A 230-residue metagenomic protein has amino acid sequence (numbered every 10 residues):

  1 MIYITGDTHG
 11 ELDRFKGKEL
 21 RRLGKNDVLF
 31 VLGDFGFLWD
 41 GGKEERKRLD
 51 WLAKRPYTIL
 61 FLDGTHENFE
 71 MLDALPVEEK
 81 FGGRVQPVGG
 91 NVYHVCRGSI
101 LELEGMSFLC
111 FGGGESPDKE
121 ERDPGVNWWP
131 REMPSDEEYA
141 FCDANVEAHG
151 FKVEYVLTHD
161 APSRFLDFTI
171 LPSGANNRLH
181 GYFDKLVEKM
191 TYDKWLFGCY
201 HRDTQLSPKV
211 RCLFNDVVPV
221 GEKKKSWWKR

Functional and structural regions predicted by a protein language model:
M1-D7, R14, K18, E115-V126: Short, charged N-terminal beta->alpha structural module
M1-Y3, S99-C110, Y155, S207-R211: Beta-strand-turn-beta hairpins that frame and shape the catalytic cleft of phosphate-ester-processing enzymes
I4, V28-L32, Y155-H159, L196: Structural motif
T5, G10-L103, P172, L179-F183 (+1 more regions): Core catalytic region of metal-dependent phosphoesterases/phosphodiesterases, especially metallo-beta-lactamase-like
T8-H9, F35-G36, T65-N68, G114-E115 (+2 more regions): Catalytic metal-binding/acid-base residues of hydrolase active sites
T58-L62, E79-G90, A161-W228: Conserved beta-sheet core of the metallophosphoesterase superfamily
G83-R84, G90, L103-N177: Active-site-proximal loop/helix segment associated with metal-binding centers of metalloenzymes
